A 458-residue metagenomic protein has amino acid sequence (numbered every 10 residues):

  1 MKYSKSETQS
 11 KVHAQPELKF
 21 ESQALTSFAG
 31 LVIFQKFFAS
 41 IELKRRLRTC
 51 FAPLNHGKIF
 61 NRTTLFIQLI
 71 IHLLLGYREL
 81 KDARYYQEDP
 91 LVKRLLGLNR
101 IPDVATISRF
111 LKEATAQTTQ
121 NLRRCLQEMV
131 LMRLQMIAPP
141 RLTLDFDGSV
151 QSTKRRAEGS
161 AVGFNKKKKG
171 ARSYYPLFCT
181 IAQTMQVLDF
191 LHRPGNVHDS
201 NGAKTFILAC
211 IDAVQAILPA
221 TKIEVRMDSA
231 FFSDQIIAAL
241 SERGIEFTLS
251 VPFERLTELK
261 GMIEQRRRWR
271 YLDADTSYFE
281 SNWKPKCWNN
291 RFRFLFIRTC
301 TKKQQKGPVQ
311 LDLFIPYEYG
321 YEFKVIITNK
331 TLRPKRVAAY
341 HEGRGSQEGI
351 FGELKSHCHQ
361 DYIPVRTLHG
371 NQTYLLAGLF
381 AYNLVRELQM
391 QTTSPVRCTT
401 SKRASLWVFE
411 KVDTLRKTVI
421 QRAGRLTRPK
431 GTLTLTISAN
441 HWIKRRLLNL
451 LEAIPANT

Functional and structural regions predicted by a protein language model:
M1-H198, A203-I217, R243, Q421-T458: Dynamic "connector" segments at or just before major functional cores
K2-P16, F20, E246-S356, N449-T458: An anionic, glycine-rich sequence signature occurring as long contiguous blocks
F37, A83, E88, D273 (+4 more regions): Short amphipathic alpha-helical "interface-anchor" segments enriched in bulky aromatics
T49-G57, P334-H341, H357-T373, Q389-V408 (+1 more regions): Short, solvent-exposed helix-loop connector elements
P53-H56, D147, K222-F232, H369: Conserved short loop/turn motifs at secondary-structure junctions
Y86, D147, F190, R226-D228 (+3 more regions): Generic beta-strand/beta-sheet core signal
S149-Q151, Q186, P194-G195, E254 (+8 more regions): Short, glycine-/Ser/Thr-/acidic-enriched flexible segments
D199-L256: Domain-level cores of phosphate- or acyl-group-handling catalytic modules
